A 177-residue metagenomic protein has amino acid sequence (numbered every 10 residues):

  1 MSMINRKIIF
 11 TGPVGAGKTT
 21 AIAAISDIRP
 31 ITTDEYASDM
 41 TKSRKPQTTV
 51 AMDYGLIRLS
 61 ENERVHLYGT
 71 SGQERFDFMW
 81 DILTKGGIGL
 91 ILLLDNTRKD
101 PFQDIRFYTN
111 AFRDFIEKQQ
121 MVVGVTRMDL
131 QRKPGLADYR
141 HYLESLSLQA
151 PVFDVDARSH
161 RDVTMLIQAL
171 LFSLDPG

Functional and structural regions predicted by a protein language model:
M1-P46, L56-R58, H66: Conserved G1/Walker A P-loop phosphate-binding module
S2, T49, R58-S60, I82-G86 (+1 more regions): Conserved catalytic network of the ASCE P-loop NTPase/AAA+ motor domain
L59-D77: Switch II (G3) loop of P-loop NTPases
F76-R98, F112-I116: Inter-motif core of Ras-like GTPase G domains
G89-L93, I116-R127, L146-V155: Conserved beta-strand/loop subsegment of P-loop NTPase cores
T97, R127-L130: Acidic beta-to-alpha connecting loop that harbors the catalytic carboxylate
I105-T109, L136-D138: Charged helix-capping and loop-helix junction motifs
D129-G177: Canonical P-loop GTPase G-domain recognition
